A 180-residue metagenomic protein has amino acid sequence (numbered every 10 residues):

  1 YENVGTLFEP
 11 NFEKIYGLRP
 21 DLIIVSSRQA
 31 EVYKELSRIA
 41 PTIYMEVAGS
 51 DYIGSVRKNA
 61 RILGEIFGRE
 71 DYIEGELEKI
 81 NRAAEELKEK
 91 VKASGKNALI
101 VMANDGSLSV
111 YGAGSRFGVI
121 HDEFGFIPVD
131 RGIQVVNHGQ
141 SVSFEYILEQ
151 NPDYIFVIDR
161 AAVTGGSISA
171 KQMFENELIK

Functional and structural regions predicted by a protein language model:
Y1-K14, R28: A short, structured surface patch at a secondary-structure boundary
E9, L22, Q29-E31, G49-D51 (+2 more regions): Solvent-exposed loop/turn segments at secondary-structure junctions within structured extracellular/periplasmic domains
P10, L18-P20, R28-E31, S37 (+1 more regions): Extracytoplasmic
F12, R19-V25, P41, I147 (+1 more regions): Proline-aspartate-enriched helix->loop->beta-strand connector
V32-D105: Extracytoplasmic substrate-binding proteins
S55, D153-K180: Structured C-terminal subdomain patch of bacterial secreted/periplasmic proteins
V110-H138: Alpha-helical, coiled-coil/dimerization segments enriched in small aliphatic residues
D122, V142-E145, Q150: Small-molecule-sensing regulatory modules
